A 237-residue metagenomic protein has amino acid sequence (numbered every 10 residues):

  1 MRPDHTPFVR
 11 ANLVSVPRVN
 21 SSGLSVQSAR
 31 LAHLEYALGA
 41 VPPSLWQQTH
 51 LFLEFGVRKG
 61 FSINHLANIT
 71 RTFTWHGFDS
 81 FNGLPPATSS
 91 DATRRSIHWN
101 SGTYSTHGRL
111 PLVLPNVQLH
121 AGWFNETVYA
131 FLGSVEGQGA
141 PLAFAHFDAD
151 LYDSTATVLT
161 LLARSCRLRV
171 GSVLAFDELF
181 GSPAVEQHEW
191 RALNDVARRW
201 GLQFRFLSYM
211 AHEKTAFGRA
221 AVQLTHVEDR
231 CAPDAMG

Functional and structural regions predicted by a protein language model:
M1-L53, V57: S-adenosyl-L-methionine
L13, R18, P43-G237: S-adenosylmethionine/decaboxylated-SAM
